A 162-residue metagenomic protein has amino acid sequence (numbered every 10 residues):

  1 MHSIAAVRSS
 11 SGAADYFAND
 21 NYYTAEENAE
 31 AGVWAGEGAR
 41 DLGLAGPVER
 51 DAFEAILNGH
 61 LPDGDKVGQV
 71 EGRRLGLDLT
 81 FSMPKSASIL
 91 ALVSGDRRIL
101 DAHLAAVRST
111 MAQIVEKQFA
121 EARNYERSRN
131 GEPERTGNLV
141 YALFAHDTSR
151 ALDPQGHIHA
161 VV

Functional and structural regions predicted by a protein language model:
M1-V162: Intrinsically disordered, flexible peripheral segments
